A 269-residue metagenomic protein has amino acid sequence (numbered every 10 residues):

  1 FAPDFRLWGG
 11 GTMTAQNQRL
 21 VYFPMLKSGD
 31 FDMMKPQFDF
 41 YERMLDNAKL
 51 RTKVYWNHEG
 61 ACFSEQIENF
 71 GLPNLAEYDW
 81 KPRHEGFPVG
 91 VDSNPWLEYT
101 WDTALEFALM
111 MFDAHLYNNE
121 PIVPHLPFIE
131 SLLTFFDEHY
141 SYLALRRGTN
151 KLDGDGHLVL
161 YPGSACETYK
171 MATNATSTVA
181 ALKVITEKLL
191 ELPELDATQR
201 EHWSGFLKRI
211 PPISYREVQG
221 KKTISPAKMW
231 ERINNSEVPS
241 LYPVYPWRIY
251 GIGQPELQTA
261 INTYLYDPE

Functional and structural regions predicted by a protein language model:
F1-G9, E68-L97, L160-A175: Acidic/His metal-coordination segments adjacent to aromatic residues that form catalytic metal sites in metalloenzymes
F1-W8, P24, F40-K49, L116-N119 (+4 more regions): Primarily short, surface-exposed interaction patches in extracytoplasmic proteins
A2-Y22, A144-L152, H157, Y169-A172 (+2 more regions): Extended hydrophobic/aromatic segments used for targeting, binding, or gating
T14-L50, H58-C62, G86, P95-Y117 (+2 more regions): Active-site core of glycosidic bond-cleaving carbohydrate-active enzymes
W56-E59, R147: Short, intrinsically disordered/low-complexity patches at protein termini and at juxtamembrane boundaries
E59, F63-L75, D153: Carboxylate-rich helix-loop segments that flank metal/cofactor sites and access channels in metalloenzymes
F135-L192: Acidic/histidine-rich catalytic neighborhood
